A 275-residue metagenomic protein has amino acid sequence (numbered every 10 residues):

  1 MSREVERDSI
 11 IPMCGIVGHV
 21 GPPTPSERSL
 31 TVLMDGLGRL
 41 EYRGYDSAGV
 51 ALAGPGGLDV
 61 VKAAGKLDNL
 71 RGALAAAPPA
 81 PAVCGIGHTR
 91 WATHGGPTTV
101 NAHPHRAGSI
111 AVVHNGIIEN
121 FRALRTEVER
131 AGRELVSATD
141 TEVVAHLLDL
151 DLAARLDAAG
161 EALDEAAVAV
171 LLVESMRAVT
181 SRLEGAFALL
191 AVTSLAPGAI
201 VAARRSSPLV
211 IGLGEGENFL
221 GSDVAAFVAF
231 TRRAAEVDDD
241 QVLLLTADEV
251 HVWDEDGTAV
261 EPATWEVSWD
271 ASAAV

Functional and structural regions predicted by a protein language model:
S2-V275: Conserved short alpha-helical segments that host acidic/polar catalytic motifs at enzyme active sites
